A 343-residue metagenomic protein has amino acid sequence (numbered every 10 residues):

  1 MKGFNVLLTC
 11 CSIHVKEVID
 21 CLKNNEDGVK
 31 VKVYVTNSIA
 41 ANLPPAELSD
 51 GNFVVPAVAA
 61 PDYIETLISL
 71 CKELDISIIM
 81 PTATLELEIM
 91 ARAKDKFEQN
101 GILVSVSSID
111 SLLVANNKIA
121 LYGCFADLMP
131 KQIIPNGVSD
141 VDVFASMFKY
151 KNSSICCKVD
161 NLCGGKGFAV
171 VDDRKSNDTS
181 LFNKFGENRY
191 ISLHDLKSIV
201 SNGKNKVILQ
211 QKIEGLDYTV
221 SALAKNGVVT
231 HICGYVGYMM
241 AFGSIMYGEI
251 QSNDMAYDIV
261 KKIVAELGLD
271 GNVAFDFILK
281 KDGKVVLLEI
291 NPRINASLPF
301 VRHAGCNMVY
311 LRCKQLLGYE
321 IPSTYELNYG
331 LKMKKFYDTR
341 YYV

Functional and structural regions predicted by a protein language model:
M1-V106: ATP-binding N-terminal substructure of ATP-dependent carboxylate-amine bond-forming enzymes
G3-L7, S154, I208: Residues that mark the start of a beta-strand
P44-P45, Y63-E65, L113-K118, G165-G167 (+1 more regions): Short, charged, surface-exposed secondary-structure boundary motifs
C71, A145-F148, V264: Short hydrophobic patches on amphipathic alpha-helices that form coiled-coil/helix-mediated interaction surfaces
L74, M240-F242, I250-V343: ATP-dependent carboxylate activation and anion-phosphoryl transfer catalytic cores that bind Mg-ATP to form
L112-K206, N226: Active-site nucleotide/adenylate-binding loops and adjacent lid/helix of ATP-dependent enzymes
N161-C163, K212-L216, N226, G268-G271: A short catalytic or substrate-binding loop motif that flags glycine-/basic-rich loops and adjacent residues that bind
F182-S244, I250-K261, L279-V286: Phosphate-binding site of ATP-dependent enzymes
